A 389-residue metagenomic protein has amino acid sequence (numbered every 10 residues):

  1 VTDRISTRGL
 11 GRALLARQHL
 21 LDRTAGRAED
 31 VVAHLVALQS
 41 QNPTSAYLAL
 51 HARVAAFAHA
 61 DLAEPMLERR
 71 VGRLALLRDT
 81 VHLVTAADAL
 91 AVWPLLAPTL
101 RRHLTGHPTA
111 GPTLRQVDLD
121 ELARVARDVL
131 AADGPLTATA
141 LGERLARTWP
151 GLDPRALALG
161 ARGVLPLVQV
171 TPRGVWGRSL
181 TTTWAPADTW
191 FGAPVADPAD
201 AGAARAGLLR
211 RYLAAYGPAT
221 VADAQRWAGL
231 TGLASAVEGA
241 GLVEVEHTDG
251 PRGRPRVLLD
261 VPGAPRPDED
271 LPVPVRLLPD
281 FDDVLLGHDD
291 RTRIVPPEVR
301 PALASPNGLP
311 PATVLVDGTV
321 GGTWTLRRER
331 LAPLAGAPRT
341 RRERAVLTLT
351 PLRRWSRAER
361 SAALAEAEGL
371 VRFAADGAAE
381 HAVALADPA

Functional and structural regions predicted by a protein language model:
V1-R291, P296-A389: Long, low-complexity intrinsically disordered regions
